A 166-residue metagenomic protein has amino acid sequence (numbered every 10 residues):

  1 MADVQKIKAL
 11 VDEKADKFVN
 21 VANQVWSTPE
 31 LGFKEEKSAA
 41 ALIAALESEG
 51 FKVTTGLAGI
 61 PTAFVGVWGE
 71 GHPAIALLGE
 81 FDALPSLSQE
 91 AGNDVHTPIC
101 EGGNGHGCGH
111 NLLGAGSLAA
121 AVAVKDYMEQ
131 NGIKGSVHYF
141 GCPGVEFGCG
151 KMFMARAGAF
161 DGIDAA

Functional and structural regions predicted by a protein language model:
D3-H106, N111, A115-G135: Acidic/His- and Gly-rich active-site-bordering loop/insert found across diverse amide/peptide-bond hydrolases
L112-A166: Acidic/histidine-rich catalytic neighborhood of metal-dependent amide-processing enzymes
